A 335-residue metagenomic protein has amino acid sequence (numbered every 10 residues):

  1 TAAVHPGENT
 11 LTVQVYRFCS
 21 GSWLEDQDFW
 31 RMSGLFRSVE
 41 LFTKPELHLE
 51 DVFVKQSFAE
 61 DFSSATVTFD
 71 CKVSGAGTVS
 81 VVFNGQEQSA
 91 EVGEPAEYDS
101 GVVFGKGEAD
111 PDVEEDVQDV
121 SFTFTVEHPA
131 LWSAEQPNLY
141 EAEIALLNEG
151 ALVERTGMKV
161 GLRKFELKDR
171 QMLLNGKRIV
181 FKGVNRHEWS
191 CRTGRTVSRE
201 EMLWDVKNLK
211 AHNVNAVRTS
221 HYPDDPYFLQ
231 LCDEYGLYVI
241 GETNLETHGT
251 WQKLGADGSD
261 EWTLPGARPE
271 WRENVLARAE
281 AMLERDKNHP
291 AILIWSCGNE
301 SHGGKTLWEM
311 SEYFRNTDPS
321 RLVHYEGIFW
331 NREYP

Functional and structural regions predicted by a protein language model:
T1-V239, R278, L293-I294, E300 (+2 more regions): Secreted/periplasmic carbohydrate-active enzymes, especially glycoside hydrolases
L24-E25, W251-L254, L307-M310, P335: Short aromatic-enriched loop/helix-cap "lid" or pocket-rim segments at secondary-structure transitions that line
F29, N244-L245, T250, Y313 (+1 more regions): Beta-propeller blade termini and top-face loops
K182-H187, R195, E242-K287: Aromatic- and acidic-residue-enriched carbohydrate-binding clefts of CAZyme catalytic domains
C191, F228-L229, T250-Q252, E333-Y334: Short Asp/Glu-rich motifs
P223-D224, L245-T247, E300-S301, F329: Active-site-proximal loop/turn and secondary-structure-junction residues that shape catalytic pockets, frequently
E234, T263-P335: Active-site neighborhood of glycoside hydrolase catalytic domains
V239-G241, Y325: Hydrophobic residues in well-ordered beta-strands that form the structural core
